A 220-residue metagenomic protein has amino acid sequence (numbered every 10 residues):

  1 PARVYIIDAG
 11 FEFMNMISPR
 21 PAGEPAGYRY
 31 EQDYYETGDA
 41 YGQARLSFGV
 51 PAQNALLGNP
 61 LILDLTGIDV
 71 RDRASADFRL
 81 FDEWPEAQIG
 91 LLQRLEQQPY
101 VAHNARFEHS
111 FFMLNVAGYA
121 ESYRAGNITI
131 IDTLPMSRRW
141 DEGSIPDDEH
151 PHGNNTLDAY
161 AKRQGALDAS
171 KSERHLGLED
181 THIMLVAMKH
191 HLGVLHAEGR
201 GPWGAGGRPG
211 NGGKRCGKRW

Functional and structural regions predicted by a protein language model:
P1-Y119, R124, P151-A169, H175: Conserved non-catalytic scaffold segment of RNase H-like nuclease domains
I17, P51-N54, L134-R139, R219: Short, solvent-exposed coil/turn elements at secondary-structure transition points
L114-Y119, R139, G143, R163 (+1 more regions): Active-site catalytic microenvironments for nucleophilic, acid-base chemistry
I130-H152: Short alpha-helix plus adjacent loop in nuclease-associated cores
R163, L178-W220: Acidic two-metal-ion nuclease catalytic site recognized across multiple nuclease folds, prominently DnaQ/RNase D-T
